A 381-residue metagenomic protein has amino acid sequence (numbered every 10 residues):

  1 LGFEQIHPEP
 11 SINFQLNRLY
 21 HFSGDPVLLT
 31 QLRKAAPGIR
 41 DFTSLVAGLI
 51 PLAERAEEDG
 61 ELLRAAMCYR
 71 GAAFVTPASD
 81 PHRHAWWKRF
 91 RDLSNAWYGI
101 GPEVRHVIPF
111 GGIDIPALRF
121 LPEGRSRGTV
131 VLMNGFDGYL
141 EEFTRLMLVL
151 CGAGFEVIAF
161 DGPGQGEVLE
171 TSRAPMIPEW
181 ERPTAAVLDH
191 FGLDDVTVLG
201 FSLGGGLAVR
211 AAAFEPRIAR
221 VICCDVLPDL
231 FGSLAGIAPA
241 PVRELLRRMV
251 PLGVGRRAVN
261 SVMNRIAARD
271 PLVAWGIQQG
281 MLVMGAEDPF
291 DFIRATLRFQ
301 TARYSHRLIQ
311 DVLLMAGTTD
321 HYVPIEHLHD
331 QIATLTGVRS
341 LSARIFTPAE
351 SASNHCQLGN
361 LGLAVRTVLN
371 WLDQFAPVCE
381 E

Functional and structural regions predicted by a protein language model:
L49, S79-D80, H84-G124: N-terminal cap/lid segment of alpha/beta-hydrolase-fold proteins
T76, T347-G362: Catalytic histidine-centered segment of alpha/beta-hydrolase-like enzymes
E142, R173-L193: Alpha/beta-hydrolase active-site loop
L146, Q310, P324-T334: Short alpha-helix in the alpha/beta-hydrolase fold that links the catalytic acid
L150-E167: Conserved alpha/beta-hydrolase
G200, G205-P216, V221-C224: Short glycine-enriched nucleophile-adjacent loop and the immediately C-terminal alpha-helix near the catalytic center
L308-I309, L314-A316, D320: Short beta-strand/loop motif that positions the catalytic acidic residue of the alpha/beta-hydrolase fold
I332-S353: Catalytic histidine neighborhood in serine/cysteine hydrolases with alpha/beta-hydrolase-type architecture
